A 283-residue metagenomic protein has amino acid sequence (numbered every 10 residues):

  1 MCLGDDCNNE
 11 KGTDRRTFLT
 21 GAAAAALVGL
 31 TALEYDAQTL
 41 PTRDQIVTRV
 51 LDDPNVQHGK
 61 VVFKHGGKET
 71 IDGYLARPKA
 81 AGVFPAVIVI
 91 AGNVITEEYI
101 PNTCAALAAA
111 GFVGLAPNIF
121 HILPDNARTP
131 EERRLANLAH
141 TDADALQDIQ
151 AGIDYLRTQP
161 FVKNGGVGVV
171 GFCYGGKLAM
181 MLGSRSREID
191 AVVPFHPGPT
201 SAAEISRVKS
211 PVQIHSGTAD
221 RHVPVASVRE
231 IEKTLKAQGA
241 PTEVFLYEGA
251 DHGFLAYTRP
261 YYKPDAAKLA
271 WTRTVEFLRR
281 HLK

Functional and structural regions predicted by a protein language model:
M1-T13: N-terminal secretory signal peptides
G12-T20, L27-V47: N-terminal twin-arginine translocation
P41-K79: N-terminal cap/lid segment of alpha/beta-hydrolase-fold proteins
F84-A91: Short beta-strand element of the alpha/beta-hydrolase
F120-A143, G253-T258: Cap/lid segment of the alpha/beta-hydrolase catalytic domain
A136-T158: Alpha/beta-hydrolase active-site loop
A151-R207: Primarily recognizes the serine-hydrolase "nucleophile elbow" in alpha/beta-hydrolase and SGNH/GDSL folds
I214-S216: Short beta-strand/loop motif that positions the catalytic acidic residue of the alpha/beta-hydrolase fold
